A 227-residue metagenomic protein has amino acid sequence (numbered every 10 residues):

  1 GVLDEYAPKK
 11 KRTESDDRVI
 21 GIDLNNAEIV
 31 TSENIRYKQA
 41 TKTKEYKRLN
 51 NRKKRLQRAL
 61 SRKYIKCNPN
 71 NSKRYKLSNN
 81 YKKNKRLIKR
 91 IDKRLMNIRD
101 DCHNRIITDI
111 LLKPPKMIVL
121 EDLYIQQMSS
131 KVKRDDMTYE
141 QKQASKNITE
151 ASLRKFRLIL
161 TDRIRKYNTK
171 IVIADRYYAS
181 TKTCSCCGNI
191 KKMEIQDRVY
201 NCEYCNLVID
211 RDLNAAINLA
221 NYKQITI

Functional and structural regions predicted by a protein language model:
G1-I227: Positively charged, helix-rich recognition surfaces that bind polyanionic ligands
